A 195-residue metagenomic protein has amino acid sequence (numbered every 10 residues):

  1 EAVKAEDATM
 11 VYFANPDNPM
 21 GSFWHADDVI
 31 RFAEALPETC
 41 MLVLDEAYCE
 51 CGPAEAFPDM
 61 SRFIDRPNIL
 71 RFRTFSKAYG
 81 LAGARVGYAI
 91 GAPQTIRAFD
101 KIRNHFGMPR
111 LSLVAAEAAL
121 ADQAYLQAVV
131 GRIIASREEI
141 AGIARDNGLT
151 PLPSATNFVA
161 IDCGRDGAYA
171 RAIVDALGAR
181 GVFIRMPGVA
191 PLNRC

Functional and structural regions predicted by a protein language model:
A2-E6, P19-L42, E46-L81: Active-site pre-lysine segment of PLP-dependent enzymes
M10-P16, L42-E46, P153-A155: Short beta-strands and strand-loop turn motifs
G52, A92, A121, G164-R165: Residue-level recognition of strand-loop junctions within catalytic nucleotide-signaling folds
N68-L152: PLP-dependent aminotransferase class I/II
G83, A155, P191-R194: Short acidic/glycine-enriched loop/turn segments that link adjacent beta-strands
G91, A160-G167, A179-C195: Conserved PLP-binding active-site segment of the aspartate aminotransferase-like
I134, D146-R180: Conserved PLP-binding catalytic core of the aspartate aminotransferase-like
